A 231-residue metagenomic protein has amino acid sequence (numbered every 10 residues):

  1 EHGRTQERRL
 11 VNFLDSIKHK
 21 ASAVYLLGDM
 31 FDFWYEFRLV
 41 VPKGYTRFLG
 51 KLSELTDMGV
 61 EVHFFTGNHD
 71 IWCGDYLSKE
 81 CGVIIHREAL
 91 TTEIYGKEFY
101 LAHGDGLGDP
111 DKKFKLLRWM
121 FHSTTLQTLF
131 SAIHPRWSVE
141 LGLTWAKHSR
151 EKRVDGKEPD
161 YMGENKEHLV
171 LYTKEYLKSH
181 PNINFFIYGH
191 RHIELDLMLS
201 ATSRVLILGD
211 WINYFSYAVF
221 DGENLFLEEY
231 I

Functional and structural regions predicted by a protein language model:
H2-I94: Core catalytic region of metal-dependent phosphoesterases/phosphodiesterases, especially metallo-beta-lactamase-like
A23, K97, S203: Conserved catalytic motifs of the protein kinase core domain
V24-F31, G59-F65, F99-H103, F121-L129 (+2 more regions): Low-complexity, flexible helical/coil segments
D32-L55, K152-I183: N-terminal short leaders/motifs
W34, W72-C73, G108, V139 (+1 more regions): Hydrophobic positions within alpha-helical membrane elements
G82-R87, Y100, D105, D109-L117 (+3 more regions): Conserved beta-sheet core of the metallophosphoesterase superfamily
G104-H168: Active-site-proximal loop/helix segment associated with metal-binding centers of metalloenzymes
